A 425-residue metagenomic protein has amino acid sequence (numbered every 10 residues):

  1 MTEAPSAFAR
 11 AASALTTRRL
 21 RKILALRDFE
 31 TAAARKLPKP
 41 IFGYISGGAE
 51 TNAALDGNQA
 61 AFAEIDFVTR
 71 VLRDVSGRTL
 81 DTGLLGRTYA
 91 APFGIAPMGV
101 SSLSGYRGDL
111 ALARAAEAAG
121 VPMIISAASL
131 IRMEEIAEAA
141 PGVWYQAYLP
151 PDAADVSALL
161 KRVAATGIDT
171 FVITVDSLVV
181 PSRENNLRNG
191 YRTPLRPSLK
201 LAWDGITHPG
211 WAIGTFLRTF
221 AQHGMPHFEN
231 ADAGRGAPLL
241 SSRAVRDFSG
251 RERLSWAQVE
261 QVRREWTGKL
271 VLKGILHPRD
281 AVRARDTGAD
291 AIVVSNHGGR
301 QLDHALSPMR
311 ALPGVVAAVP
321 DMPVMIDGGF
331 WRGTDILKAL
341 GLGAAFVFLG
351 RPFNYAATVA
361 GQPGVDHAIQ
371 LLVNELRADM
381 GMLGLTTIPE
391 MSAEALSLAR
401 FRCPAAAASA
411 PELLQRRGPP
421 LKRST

Functional and structural regions predicted by a protein language model:
T2-G86, P194-L254, P389-T425: An N-cap/entry alpha-helix motif that binds or orients negatively charged groups
N58, P308-V315, A357-R377: C-terminal helical cap(s) of enzyme catalytic domains, especially alpha/beta-barrels
Y89-A128: Glycine-rich active-site/cofactor-binding loop and its immediate structural neighborhood
G94-V100, G142-Y148, S242-V245: Short, basic, glycine/proline-bearing loop/turn elements
A113-R114, P151-I326, T334-Y355: Alpha/beta enzyme core
M133-A140, A164, R285-D286: Acidic (Asp/Glu)-rich catalytic clusters
K338-D366, L398, Q415-L421: A compact, surface-exposed functional segment
G384: Active-site-adjacent helical/loop segments in soluble small-molecule enzymes
